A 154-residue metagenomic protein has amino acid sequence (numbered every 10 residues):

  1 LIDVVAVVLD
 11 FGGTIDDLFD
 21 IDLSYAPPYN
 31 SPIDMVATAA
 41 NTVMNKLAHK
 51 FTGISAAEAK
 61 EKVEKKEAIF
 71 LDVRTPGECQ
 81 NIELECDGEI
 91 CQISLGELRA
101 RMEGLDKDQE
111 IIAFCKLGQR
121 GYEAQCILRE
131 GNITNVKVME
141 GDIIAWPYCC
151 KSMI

Functional and structural regions predicted by a protein language model:
L1-L18: C-terminal catalytic lobe of FAD-dependent flavoproteins
D16-P27, S31-A68, P76-I112, K116-I154: Rhodanese-like catalytic fold shared by cysteine-dependent sulfurtransferases and DSP/PTP-type phosphatases
